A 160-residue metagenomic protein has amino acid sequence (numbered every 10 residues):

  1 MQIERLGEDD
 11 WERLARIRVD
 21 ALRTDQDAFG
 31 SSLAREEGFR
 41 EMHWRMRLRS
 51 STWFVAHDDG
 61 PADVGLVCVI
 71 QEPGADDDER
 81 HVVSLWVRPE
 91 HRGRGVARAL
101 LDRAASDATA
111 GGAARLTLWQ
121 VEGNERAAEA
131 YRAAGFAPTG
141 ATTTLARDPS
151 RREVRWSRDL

Functional and structural regions predicted by a protein language model:
M1-I3: Extreme N-terminal starter segment of soluble prokaryotic enzymes
E8-E90, R98-R103, D107, G111 (+2 more regions): Acetyl-CoA-dependent GNAT
E12, A128-E129: Alpha-helical elements of the RecA-like P-loop NTPase motor core of helicases
D77, G95, R126: Residues that form or flank phosphate/diphosphate-binding pockets in enzymes that use nucleotide phosphates
R88-E90, R94, E122-G123: Active-site acidic-Proline motif in GNAT/NAT acetyltransferases
A114-T117, V121-A128, A134-L160: C-terminal "cap" of GNAT-fold acetyltransferases
